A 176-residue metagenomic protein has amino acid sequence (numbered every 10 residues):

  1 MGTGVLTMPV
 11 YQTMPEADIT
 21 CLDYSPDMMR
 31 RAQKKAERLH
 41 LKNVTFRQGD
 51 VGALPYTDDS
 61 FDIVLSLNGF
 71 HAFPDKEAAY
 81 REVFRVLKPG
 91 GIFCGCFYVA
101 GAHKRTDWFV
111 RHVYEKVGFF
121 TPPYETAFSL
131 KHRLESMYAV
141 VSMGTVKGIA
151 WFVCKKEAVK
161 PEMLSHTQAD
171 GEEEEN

Functional and structural regions predicted by a protein language model:
M1-A53: Class I SAM-dependent methyltransferase SAM/SAH-binding core
M14-P15, P74, K88, E135: Short conserved AdoMet
D18, G90-I92: Short glycine-centered segments of the SAM/dcSAM-binding site in methyltransferase folds
G52-V64: A short acidic, Gly/Pro-enriched loop at the edge of an enzyme's catalytic core that lines a small-molecule cofactor
I63-D75: A short SAM/SAH-binding and catalytic strip from SAM-dependent methyltransferases
E77-P89: A short glycine-rich, Lys/Arg-flanked "PGG" loop and its adjoining helix->strand segment in the class I
C94-F152: C-terminal alpha-helical "lid/dimerization" subdomain adjacent to the S-adenosyl-L-methionine
S136-N176: Core SAM-dependent methyltransferase catalytic element
